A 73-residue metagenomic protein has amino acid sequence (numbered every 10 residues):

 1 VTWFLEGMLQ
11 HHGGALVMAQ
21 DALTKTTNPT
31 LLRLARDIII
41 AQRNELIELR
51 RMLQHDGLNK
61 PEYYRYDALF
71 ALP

Functional and structural regions predicted by a protein language model:
V1-P73: All-alpha RGS (Regulator of G-protein Signaling) helical domain and cognate RGS-like helical scaffolds
